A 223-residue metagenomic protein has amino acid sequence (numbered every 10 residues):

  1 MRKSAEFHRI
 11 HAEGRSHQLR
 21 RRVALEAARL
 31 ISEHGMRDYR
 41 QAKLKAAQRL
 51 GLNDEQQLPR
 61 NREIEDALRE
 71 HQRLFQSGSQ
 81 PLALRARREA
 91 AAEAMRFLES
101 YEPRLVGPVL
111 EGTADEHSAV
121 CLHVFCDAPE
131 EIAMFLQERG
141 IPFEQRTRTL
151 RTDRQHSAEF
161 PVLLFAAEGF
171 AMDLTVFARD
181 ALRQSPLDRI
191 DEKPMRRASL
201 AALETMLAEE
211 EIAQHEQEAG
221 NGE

Functional and structural regions predicted by a protein language model:
R2-M36, K43-E116, C126-E223: Catalytic core of pol beta-like nucleotidyltransferases
